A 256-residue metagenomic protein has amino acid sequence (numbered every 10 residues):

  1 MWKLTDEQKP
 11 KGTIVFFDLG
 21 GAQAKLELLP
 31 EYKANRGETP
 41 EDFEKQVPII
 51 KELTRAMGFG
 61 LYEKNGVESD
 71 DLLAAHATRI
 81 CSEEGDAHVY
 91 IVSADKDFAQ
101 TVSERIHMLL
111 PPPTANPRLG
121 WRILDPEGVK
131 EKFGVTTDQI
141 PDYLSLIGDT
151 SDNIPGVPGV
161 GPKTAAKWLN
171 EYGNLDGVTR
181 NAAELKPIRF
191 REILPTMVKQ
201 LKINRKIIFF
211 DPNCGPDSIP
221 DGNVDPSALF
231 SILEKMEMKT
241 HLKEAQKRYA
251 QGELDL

Functional and structural regions predicted by a protein language model:
M1-V92, Q100-R118, K202-D221: Noncatalytic, basic helical substrate-engagement surface that gates or grips nucleic-acid strands
K9-F17, E38, G85, R105 (+1 more regions): Non-catalytic nucleic-acid-binding/docking modules located in mid-to-C-terminal regions of nucleic-acid enzymes
D71, A99-Q100, A166, D176: Alpha-helical elements of the RecA-like P-loop NTPase motor core of helicases
